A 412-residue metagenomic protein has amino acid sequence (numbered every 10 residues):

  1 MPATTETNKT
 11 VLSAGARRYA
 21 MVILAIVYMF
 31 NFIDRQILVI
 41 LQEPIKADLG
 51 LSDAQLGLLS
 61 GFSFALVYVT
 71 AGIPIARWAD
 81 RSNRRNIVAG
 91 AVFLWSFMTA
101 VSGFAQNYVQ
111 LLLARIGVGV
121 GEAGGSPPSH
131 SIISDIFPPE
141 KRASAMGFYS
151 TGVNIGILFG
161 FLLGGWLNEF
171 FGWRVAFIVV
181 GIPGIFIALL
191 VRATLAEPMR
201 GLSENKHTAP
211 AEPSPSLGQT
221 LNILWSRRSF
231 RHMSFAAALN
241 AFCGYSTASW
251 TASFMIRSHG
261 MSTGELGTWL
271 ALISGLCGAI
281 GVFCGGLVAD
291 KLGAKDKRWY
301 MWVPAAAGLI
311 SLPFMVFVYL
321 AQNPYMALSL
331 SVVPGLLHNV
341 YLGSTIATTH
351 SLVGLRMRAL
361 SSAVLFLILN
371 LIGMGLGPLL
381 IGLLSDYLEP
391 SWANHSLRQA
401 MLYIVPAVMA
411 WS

Functional and structural regions predicted by a protein language model:
E6-S13, M199-S234, S258: Juxtamembrane intracellular "pre-TM" segments in multi-pass secondary transporters
L38-V39, R227-F283, H338-L342, I346 (+1 more regions): Extracytoplasmic gate region of multi-pass secondary transporters
V39-T70: Extracellular/periplasmic helix-loop-helix junction of adjacent transmembrane segments in MFS-like secondary
G50, N83, F104-Q110, G121 (+3 more regions): Helix-breaking motifs and short loop linkers at transmembrane-helix boundaries and internal kinks in secondary membrane
T70-V109: Conserved MFS/SLC helix-loop-helix module at the cytosolic interface between two early adjacent transmembrane helices
A114-I155: Cytoplasmic helix-loop-helix junction between adjacent transmembrane helices in 12-TM secondary transporters
Y149, V153-E197: Helix-loop-helix hairpin linking two adjacent transmembrane segments in secondary transporters
E169-I182, S262, W299-W302, S385-A407: A membrane-interface helix-boundary motif in multi-pass transporters
